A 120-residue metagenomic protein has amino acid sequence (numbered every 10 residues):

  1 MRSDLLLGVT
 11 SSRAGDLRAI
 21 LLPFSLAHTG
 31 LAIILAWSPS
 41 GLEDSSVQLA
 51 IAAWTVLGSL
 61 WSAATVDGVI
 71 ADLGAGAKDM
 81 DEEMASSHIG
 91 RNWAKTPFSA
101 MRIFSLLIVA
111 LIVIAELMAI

Functional and structural regions predicted by a protein language model:
M1-H28: Cytosolic-side membrane-entry/anchor segment at the start of a transmembrane helix
R2-T10, G76-F98: Short membrane-interface loop/juxtamembrane segments of multi-pass integral membrane proteins
L22-I34, L106-I112: Canonical alpha-helical transmembrane segments of integral membrane proteins
G30-A50, S86-F98: Cytoplasmic juxtamembrane interface segments
S38-K78: Short alpha-helical packing/oligomerization segments
A63-A71, R91-R102: Membrane-proximal amphipathic alpha-helices
L73-M80, F98-A110: Juxtamembrane/interfacial segments around transmembrane helices
A110-I120: Juxtamembrane boundary at the C-terminal end of a transmembrane helix
